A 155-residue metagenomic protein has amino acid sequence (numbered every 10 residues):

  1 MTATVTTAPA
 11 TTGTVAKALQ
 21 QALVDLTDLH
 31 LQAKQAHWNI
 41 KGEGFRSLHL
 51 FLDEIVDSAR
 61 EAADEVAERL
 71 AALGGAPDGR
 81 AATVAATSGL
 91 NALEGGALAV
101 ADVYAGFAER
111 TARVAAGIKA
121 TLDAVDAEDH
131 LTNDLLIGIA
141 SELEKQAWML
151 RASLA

Functional and structural regions predicted by a protein language model:
M1-A22, D57, R113-V114, K145 (+1 more regions): Metal- and O2-centered redox machinery and metal/ROS homeostasis
T2, T7-A10, R46-S47, F51-E54 (+2 more regions): Charge-rich, acidic-biased intrinsically disordered regions
T7-T14, L29-E54, K119-L131: Helix-loop segments that flank and shape redox-cofactor active sites
G13-Q32, V66-V84, A99-R113, A155: Phosphate-binding glycine-rich loops and adjacent basic patches that engage nucleotide phosphates, nucleic-acid
T14-A22, K41-E61, V100-F107, H130-E144: Alpha-helical scaffold segments that form or flank carboxylate-/histidine-based iron centers
L23, H30, H37, V56 (+6 more regions): A structural signal for well-ordered alpha-helices, especially hydrophobic packing surfaces of coiled-coils
K41, S47-T83, S153: Conserved alpha-helical segments that form or flank metal/cofactor-binding pockets of metalloenzymes
D64, E68-R69, A82-G138: Acidic/histidine-rich alpha-helical segments that form the ligand environment of transition-metal centers
